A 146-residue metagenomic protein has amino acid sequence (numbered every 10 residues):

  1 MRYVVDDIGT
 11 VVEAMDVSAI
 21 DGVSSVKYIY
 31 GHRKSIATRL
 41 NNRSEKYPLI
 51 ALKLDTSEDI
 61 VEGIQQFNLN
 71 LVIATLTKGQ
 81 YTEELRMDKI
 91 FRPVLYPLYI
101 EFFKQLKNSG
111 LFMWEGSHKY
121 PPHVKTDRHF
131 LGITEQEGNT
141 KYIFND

Functional and structural regions predicted by a protein language model:
M1-G31, A51-D146: Charged, amphipathic alpha-helical segments and their flanking helix caps
R33-I36: Short, compositionally biased P/S/T/A/G/V-rich stretches that sit at domain boundaries
R39-L54: Low-complexity, acidic Ser/Thr/Pro/Gly-rich terminal tails and inter-domain linkers that flank the onset of structured
